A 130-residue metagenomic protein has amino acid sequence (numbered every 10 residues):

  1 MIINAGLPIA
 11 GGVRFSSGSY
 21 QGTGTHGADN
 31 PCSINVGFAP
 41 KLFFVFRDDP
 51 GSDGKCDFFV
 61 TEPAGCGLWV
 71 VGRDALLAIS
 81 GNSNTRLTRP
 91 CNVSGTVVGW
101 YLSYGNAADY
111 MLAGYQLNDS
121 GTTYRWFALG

Functional and structural regions predicted by a protein language model:
M1-Q21, F127-G130: Enriched but not universal
G6, G11-G12, G18, N82 (+2 more regions): Intrinsic-disorder/low-complexity loop/linker signature
F15, F43, C91, Y124-W126: Generic structural motif
S16-F38, D48-P63: Surface-exposed ligand/attachment interfaces on beta-rich extracellular proteins
F38-V45, A128: Short, structured motif recognition centered on aromatic/hydrophobic residues
E62-C91: Terminal beta-strand-rich extracellular "head" domains that mediate receptor/glycan or other ligand binding
G95-G114: Noncatalytic modules at the cell exterior or secretory-pathway interfaces, chiefly beta-strand-rich lectin/adhesion
Y110-G130: Short, structured beta-strand segments at or near domain termini in extracellular proteins/domains
